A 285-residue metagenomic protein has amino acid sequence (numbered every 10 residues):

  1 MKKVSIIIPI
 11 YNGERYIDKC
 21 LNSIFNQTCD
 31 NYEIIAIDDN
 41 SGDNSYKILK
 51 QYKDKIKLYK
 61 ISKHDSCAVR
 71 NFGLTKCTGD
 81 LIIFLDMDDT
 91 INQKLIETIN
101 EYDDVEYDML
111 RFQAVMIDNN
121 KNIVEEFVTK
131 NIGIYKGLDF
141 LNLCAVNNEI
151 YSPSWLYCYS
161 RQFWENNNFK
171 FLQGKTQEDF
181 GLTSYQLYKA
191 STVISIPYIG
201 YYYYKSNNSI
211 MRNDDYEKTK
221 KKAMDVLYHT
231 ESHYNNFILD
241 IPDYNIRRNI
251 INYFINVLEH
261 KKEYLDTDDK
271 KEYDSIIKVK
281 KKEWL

Functional and structural regions predicted by a protein language model:
K2-S5, S23, E33, G181: Cell-envelope/extracellular polymer assembly enzymes that use nucleotide-activated donors
N12-N26: Short, well-formed alpha-helical segments that are part of the catalytic scaffolds of diverse glycosyltransferases
Y16-D18, N40-Q51, T90, K94: Acidic helix N-cap motif at the loop->helix transition within catalytic regions of sugar-transfer enzymes
S23, D30, D38-K47, K63 (+1 more regions): A conserved acidic beta->alpha catalytic loop
S41, Y107, K262-L285: Membrane-interface aromatic/basic loop that binds lipid-linked glycans or pyrophosphate carriers, typified by
I61-C77: Glycine-rich, basic loop-to-helix element that forms the pyrophosphate-binding segment of sugar-nucleotide handling
S66, M87-I194, Y204-K220: Donor-binding/catalytic cores of nucleotide-activated saccharide and glycerol-phosphate transferases/polymerases
I82: Short aromatic/hydrophobic "clamp" motif used to bind/position activated sugar donors
